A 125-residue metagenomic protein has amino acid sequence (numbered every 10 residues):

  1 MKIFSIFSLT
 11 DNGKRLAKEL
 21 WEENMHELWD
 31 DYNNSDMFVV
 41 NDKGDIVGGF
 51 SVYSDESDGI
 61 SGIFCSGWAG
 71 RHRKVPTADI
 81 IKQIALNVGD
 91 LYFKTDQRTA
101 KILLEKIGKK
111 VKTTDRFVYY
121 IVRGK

Functional and structural regions predicted by a protein language model:
M1, R123-K125: Short intrinsically disordered terminal tails
M1-H26: Short amphipathic alpha-helix that is part of the acyltransferase structural core
M1-K2, S35, L104-V111: Short glycine-aromatic motifs
L16-L20, D31, I80-Q83: Residues that form generic nucleotide/phosphate-binding pockets
E22-N34, K94: A short, aromatic/hydrophobic, helix- or strand-capping loop or linear motif that either lines the entrance/gate
Y32-V75, K125: Conserved donor-binding loop and adjoining core beta-sheet/short helix segment in diverse acyl/aminoacyl transferases
D58-I107, T114: Acyl-donor binding region in acyl/amide transferases
K110-R123: Conserved catalytic-core motifs of GNAT/GCN5-like acyltransferases
